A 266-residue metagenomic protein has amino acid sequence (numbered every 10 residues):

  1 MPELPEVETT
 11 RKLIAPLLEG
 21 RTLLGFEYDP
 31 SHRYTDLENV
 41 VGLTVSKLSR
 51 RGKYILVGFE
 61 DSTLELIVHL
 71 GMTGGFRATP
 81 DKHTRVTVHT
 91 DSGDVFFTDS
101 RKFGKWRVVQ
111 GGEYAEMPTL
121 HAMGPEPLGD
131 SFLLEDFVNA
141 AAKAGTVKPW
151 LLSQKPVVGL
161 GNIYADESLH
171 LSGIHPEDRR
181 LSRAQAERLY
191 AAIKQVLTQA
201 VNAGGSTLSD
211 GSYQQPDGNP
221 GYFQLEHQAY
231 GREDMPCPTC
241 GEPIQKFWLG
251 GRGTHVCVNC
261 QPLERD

Functional and structural regions predicted by a protein language model:
M1, T79, G124-E126, Q215 (+1 more regions): Intrinsic-disorder/low-complexity coil detector
M1-V108, Y114, E264-D266: Gly/Gly-Pro- and Ser/Thr-rich, intrinsically disordered tail segments characteristic of DNA damage-repair and tolerance
E3-E6, T10, E19, P80 (+6 more regions): Alpha-helical structural motif
T22-L37, L43, S49, Y54-L56 (+3 more regions): Basic, nucleic-acid-binding surfaces and adjacent catalytic neighborhoods in DNA/RNA-processing proteins
F59-I174, R183: Phosphate/anion-contacting hairpin/loop surfaces
